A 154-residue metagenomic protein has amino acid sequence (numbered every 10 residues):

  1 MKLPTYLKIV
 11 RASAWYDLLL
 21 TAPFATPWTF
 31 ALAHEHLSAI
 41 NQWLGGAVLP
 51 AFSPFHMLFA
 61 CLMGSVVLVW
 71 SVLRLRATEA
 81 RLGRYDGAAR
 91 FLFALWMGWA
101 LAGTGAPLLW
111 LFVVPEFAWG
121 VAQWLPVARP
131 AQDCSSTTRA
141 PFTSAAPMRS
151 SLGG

Functional and structural regions predicted by a protein language model:
M1-P23: Cytosolic juxtamembrane helix and N-cap/initiation of the first transmembrane helix
Y16-A60: Hydrophobic transmembrane helix segments
T21-F24, W28, L73-R74, M97-L101 (+1 more regions): Structural signal for membrane-spanning alpha-helices in multi-pass inner-membrane proteins, emphasizing helix cores
L58-V72: Hydrophobic, membrane-facing alpha-helical anchors
V69-L82: Juxtamembrane helix-break-helix junctions at the cytosolic face of small multi-pass alpha-helical membrane proteins
A88-F117: Hydrophobic alpha-helical transmembrane segments of integral membrane proteins
F117-T137: Membrane-water interface at the C-terminal end of transmembrane alpha helices
S136-G154: Short, intrinsically disordered terminal tails adjacent to the first/last structured region
